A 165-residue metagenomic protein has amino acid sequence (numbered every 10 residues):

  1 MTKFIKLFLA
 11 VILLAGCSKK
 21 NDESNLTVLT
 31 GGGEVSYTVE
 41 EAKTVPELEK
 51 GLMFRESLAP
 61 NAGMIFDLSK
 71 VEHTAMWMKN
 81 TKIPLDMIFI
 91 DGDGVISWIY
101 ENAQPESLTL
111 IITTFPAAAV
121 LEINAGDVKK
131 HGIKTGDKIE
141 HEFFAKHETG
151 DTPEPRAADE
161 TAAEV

Functional and structural regions predicted by a protein language model:
T2-A10: Sec-dependent signal peptide recognition, specifically the positively charged N-region followed immediately by
I5-K6, S18-K20: Long, non-catalytic terminal segments
L14-G16: C-terminal motif of bacterial Sec signal peptides marking the signal peptidase cleavage site
K19-V165: Compact, glycine-rich, soluble single-domain proteins
